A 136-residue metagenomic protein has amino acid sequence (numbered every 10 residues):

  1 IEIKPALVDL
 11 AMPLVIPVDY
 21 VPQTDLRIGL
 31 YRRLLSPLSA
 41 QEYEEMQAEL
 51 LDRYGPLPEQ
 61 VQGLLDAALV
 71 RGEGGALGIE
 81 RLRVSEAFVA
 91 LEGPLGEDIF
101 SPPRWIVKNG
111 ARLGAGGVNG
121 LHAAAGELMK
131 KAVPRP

Functional and structural regions predicted by a protein language model:
I1-P136: Accessory helical-bundle/CTD segments and flexible terminal tails appended to RecA-like ATPase motors
